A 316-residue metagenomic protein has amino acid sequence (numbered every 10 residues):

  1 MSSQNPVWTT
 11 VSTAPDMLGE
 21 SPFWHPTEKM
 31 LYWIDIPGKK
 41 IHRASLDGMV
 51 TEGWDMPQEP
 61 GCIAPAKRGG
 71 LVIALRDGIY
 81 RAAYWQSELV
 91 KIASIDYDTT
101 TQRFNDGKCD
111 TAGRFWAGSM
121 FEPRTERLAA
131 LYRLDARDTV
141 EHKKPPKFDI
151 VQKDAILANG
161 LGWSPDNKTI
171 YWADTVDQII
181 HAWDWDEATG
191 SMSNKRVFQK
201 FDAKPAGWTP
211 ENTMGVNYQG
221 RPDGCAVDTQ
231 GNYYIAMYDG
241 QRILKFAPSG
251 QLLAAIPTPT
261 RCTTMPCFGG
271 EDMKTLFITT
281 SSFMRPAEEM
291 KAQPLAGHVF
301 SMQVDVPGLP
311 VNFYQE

Functional and structural regions predicted by a protein language model:
S2-D16, A44-G48, D55, A93-D96 (+3 more regions): A short helix->beta-strand "capping" segment at the edge of beta-propeller domains
A14-E28, M56-A74, D98-R114, F148-T169 (+2 more regions): Beta-rich, blade/repeat-based domains predominating in secreted/periplasmic proteins but also intracellular
H25-P26, L31-I36, L71-D77, F115-T125 (+3 more regions): Conserved beta-strand positions in repeat-built beta-propeller and related beta-rich domains
K40-H42, G78, A129-Y132, I179-H181 (+2 more regions): A short loop-to-beta-strand structural motif that recurs across blades of beta-propeller domains
R68-G69, Y84-W85, Y132-H142, G240 (+4 more regions): Flexible "stalk/tail and boundary" regions
A83-W85, A136-E141, W183-S191, V304-L309: Short loop/turn segments immediately following beta-strands, especially the blade-tip and inter-blade linker loops
L89-V151: Hydrophobic alpha-helical segments and helix pairs
G269-E316: Blade-level signature of beta-propeller repeat domains, shared across WD40, Kelch, NHL, RCC1 and BNR/Asp-box propellers
